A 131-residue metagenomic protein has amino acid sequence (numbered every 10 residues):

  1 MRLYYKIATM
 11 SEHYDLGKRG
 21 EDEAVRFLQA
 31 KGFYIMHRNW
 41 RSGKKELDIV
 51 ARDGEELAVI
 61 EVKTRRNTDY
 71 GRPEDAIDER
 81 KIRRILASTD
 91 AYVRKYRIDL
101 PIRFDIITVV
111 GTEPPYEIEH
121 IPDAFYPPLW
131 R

Functional and structural regions predicted by a protein language model:
M1-R38: Acidic-basic catalytic patches of nuclease active cores, encompassing PD-(D/E)XK and other metal-cofactor nuclease
S11, D15, R19, K44 (+2 more regions): Residues at secondary-structure transition points
L28, L47-T68, I77, I85: Conserved catalytic cores of phosphodiester-cleaving nucleases, focusing on short active-site segments
S42-K45, P114: Short acidic/glycine-enriched loop/turn segments that link adjacent beta-strands
K44, L57-V59, P101, I118: Structural motif
Y70-I102: Mid-chain, well-packed structural core segment of small domains
K95-R131: Domain-level recognition of nuclease-like catalytic cores that cleave nucleotide substrates
